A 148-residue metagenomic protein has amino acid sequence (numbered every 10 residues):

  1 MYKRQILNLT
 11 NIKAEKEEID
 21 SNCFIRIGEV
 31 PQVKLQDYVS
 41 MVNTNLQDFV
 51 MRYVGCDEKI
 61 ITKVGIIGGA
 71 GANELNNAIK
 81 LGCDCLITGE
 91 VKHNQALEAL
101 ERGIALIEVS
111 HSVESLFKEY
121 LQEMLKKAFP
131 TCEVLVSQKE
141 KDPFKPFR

Functional and structural regions predicted by a protein language model:
K3-R148: Active-site catalytic microenvironments in core metabolic enzymes, especially phosphate/sugar-handling
